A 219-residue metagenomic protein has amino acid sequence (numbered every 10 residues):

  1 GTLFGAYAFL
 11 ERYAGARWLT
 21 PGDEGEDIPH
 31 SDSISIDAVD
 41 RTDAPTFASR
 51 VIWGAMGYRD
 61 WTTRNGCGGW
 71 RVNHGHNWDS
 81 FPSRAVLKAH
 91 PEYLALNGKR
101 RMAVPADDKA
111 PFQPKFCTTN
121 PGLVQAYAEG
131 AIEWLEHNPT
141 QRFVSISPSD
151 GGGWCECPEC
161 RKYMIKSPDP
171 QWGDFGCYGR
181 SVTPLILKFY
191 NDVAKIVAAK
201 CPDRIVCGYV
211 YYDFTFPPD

Functional and structural regions predicted by a protein language model:
G1-N191, K195-P202, C207-V210, D219: Feature activates predominantly on carbohydrate-active enzymes
Y212-F214: Generic short beta-strand segments
